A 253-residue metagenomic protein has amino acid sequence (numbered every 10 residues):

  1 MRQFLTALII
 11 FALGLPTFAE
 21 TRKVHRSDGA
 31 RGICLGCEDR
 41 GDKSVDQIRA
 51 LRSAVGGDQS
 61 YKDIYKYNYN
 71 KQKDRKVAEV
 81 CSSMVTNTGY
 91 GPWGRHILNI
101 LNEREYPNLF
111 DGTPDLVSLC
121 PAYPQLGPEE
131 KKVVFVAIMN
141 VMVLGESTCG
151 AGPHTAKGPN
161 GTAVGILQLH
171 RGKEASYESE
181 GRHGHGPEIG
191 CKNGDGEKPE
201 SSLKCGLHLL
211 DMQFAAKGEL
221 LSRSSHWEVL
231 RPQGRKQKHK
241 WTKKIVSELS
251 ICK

Functional and structural regions predicted by a protein language model:
F4-L13: Sec-dependent N-terminal signal peptides
L5, L35-G36: Short, hydrophobic/glycine-enriched beta-strand segments
L13-G14, R49: N-terminal regions of proteins, emphasizing targeting and processing segments when present
L15-A19: Sec/Tat signal peptide C-region and signal peptidase I cleavage site
E20-R26: Cleaved targeting-peptide boundary
G29-A30, G36-R40: Disulfide-bonded cysteine-rich modules in secreted/extracellular proteins, activating on the conserved Cys frameworks
D42, R49-K253: Catalytic glycan-binding domains that act on GlcNAc-containing polysaccharides
